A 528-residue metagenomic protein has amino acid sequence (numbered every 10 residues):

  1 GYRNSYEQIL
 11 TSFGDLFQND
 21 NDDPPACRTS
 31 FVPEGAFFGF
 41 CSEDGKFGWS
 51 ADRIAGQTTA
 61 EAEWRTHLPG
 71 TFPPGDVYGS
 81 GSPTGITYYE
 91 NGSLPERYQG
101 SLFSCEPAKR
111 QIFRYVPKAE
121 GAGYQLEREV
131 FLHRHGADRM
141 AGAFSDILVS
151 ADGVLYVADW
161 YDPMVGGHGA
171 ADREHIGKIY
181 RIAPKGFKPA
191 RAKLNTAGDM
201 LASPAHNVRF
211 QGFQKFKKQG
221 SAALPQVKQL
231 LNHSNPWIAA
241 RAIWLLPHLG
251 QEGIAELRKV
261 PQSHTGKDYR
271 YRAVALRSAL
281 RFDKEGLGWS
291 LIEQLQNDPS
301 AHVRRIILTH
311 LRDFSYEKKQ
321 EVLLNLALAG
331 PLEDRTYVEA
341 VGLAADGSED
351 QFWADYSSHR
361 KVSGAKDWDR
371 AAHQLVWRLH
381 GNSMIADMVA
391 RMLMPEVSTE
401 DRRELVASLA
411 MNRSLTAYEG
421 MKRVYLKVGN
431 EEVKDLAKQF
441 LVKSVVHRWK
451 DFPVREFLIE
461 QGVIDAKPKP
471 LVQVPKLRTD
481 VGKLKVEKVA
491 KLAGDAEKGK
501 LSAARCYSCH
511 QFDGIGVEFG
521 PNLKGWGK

Functional and structural regions predicted by a protein language model:
G1, V130-R134, V486-K491, N522: Multi-bladed beta-propeller domains
G1-T196, Q214-K218, K469, G514-I515: Beta-propeller domains with acidic blade repeats across secreted/periplasmic ectodomains and cytosolic WD/CNH propellers
Q99, A143, V165-G169, L257 (+3 more regions): Short beta-alpha junctions and helix-cap segments that line functional grooves
G167-H168, I515-K528: Gly/Gly-Pro-rich "capping" loops immediately C-terminal to redox-active cysteine motifs in periplasmic/lumenal
H175, I182-S502, F519, W526: Long, ordered, helix-rich scaffold segments
C506: Short cysteine-rich clusters marking metal-coordination/redox-active sites
C509-D513: Cys/His-rich metal-chelating microdomains
